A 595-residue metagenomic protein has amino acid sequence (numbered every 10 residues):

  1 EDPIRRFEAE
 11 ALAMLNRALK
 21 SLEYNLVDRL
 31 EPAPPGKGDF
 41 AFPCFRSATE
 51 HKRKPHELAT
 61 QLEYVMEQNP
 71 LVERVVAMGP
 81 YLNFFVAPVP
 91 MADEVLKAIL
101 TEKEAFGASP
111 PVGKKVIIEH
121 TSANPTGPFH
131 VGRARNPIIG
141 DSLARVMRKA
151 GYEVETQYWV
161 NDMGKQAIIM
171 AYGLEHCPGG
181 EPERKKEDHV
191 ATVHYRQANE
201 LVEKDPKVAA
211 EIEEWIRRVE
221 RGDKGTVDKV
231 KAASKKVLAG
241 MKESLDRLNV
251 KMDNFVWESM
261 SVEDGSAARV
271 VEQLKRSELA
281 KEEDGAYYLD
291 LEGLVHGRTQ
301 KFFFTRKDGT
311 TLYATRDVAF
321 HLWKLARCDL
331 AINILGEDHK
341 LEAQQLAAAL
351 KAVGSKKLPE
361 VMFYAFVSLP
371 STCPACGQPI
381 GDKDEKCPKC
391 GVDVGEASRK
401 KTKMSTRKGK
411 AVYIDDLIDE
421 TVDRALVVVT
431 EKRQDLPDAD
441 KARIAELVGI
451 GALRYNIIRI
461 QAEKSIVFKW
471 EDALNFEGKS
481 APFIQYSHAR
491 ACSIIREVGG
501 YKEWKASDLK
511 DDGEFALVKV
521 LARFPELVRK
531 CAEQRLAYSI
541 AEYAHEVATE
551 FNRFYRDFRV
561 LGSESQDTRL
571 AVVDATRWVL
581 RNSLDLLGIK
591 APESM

Functional and structural regions predicted by a protein language model:
E1-A92, K103, S109-P374, G395-M595: Non-catalytic interaction-recognition regions
D93-A98: Short, charged, solvent-exposed linker or helix-capping segments at domain edges/interfaces that act as flexible hinges
C373-C376, C387-C390: Short cysteine-rich clusters marking metal-coordination/redox-active sites
I380, D393-V394: Cys/His-rich microdomains that often coordinate metals
K383-D384: Residues immediately within or flanking Cys/His clusters that coordinate Zn2+ in small zinc-binding modules
